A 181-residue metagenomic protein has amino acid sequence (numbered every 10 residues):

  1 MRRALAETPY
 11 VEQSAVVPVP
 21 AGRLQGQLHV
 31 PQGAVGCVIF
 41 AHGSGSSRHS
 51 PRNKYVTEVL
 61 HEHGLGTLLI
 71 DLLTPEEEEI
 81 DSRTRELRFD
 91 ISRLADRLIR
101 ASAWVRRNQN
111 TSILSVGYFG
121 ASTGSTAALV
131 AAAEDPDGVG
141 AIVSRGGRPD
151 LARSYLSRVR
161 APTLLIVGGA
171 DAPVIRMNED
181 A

Functional and structural regions predicted by a protein language model:
E7-A15: Short, hydrophobic/aromatic-rich segments at coil-to-beta transitions
A15-L114: Serine-hydrolase catalytic machinery in alpha/beta-hydrolase-like enzymes
W104, V130-E134: Active-site signature of alpha/beta-hydrolase-fold catalytic machinery across serine- and Asp/Cys-nucleophile hydrolases
G117-G120, R145: Short beta-strand immediately N-terminal to the catalytic nucleophile in serine-hydrolase-like folds
F119-A128: Gly/Ala-rich beta-loop-alpha elbow adjacent to hydrolase catalytic centers
D137-P149: A conserved short beta-strand
V159, L165-V167: Short beta-strand/loop motif that positions the catalytic acidic residue of the alpha/beta-hydrolase fold
A172-M177: Conserved alpha/beta-hydrolase "acid-adjacent" motif
